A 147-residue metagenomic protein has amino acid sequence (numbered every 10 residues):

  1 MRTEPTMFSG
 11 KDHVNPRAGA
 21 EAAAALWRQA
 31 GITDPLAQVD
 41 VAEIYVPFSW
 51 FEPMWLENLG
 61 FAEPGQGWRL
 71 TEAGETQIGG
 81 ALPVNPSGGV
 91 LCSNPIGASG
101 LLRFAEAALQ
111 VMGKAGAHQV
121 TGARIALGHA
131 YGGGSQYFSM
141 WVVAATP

Functional and structural regions predicted by a protein language model:
M1-P147: Claisen-condensing/thiolase-fold acyl-transfer catalytic domains that form or cleave C-C bonds in fatty acid
